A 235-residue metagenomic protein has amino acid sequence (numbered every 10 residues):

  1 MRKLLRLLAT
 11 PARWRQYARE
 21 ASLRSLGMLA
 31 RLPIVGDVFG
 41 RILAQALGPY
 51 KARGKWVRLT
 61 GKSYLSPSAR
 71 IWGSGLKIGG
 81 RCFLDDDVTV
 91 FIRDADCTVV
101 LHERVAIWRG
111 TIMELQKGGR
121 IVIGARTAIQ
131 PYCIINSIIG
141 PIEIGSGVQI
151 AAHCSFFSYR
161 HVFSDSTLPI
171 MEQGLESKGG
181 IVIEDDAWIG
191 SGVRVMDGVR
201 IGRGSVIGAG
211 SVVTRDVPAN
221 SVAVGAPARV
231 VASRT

Functional and structural regions predicted by a protein language model:
M1-K62, G147, H153-C154, S158-L168 (+6 more regions): Terminal amphipathic alpha-helical/low-complexity segments used for targeting or macromolecular assembly
Y64-G73: Long amphipathic N-terminal alpha/beta scaffold segment
G73-I78, L84-D197, A226, R234-T235: Flexible, glycine/small-residue-enriched loop-and-beta-strand segment within the central core of proteins
R215: HATPase_c (GHKL) ATP-binding subdomain of two-component histidine kinases
